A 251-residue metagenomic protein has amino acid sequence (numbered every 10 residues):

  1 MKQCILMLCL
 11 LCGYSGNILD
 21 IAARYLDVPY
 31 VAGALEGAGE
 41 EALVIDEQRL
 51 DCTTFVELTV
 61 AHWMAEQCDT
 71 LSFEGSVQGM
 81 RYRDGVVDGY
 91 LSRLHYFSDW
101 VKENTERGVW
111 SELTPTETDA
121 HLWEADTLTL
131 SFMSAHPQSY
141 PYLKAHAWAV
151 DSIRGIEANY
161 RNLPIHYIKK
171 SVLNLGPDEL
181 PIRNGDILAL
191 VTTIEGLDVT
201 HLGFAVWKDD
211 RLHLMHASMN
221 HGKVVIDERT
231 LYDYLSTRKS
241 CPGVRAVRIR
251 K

Functional and structural regions predicted by a protein language model:
Q3-C12: Sec-dependent N-terminal signal peptides
N17-L26, L35: Sequence/structural signature of beta-propeller domains
Y30: Extracytosolic helix-loop segments that constitute the early lumenal/periplasmic catalytic or substrate-binding loops
G33-I165, R183, W207, M215-M219: Acidic/His-rich structured neighborhood in mature extracellular/periplasmic domains
H166-D178, T192: Short alpha-helix capping/helix-loop boundary micro-motifs
P177-P181, L197: Short, surface-exposed secondary-structure edge patches
I182-L188: Short, hydrophobic/aromatic-rich segments at coil-to-beta transitions
L188-K251: C-terminal soluble interaction/assembly domains
